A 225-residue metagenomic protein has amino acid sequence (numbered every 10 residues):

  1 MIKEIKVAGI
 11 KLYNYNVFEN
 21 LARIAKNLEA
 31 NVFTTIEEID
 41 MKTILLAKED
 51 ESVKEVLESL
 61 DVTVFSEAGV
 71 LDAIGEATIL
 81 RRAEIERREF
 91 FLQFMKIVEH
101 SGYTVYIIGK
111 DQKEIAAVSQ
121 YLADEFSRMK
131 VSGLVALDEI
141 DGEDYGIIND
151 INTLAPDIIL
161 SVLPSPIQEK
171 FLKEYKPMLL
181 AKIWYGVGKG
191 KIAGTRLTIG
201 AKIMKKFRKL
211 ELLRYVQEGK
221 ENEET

Functional and structural regions predicted by a protein language model:
M1-A83: N-terminal nucleotide/polyanion-binding subdomain common to many enzyme families
M41-K42, G69, L163-I167, G190: Short glycine-rich anion-binding loops that position phosphate/pyrophosphate groups of nucleotides and phosphorylated
V53-S59, E169-K191: A short, gly/pro- and small-residue-rich
V62, T104, D157-I158: Structural motif
L71-D144, D150, L154, T225: Conserved beta-alpha
L137-G142, L180-L213: Short, flexible loop segments at boundaries between secondary-structure elements
I151-S165, A181: Proline-aspartate-enriched helix->loop->beta-strand connector
L213-T225: A charged, well-structured terminal subsegment
